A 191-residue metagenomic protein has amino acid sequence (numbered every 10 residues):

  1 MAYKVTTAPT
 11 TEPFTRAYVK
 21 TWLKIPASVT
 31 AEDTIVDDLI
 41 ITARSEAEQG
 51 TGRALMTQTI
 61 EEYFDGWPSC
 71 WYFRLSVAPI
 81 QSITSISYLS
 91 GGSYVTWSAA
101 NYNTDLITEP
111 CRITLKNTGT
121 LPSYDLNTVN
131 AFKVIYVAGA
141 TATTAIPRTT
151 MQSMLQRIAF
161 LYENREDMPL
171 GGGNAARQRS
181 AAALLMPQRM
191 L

Functional and structural regions predicted by a protein language model:
M1-L191: Divalent metal-cofactor coordination and adjacent catalytic microenvironments
